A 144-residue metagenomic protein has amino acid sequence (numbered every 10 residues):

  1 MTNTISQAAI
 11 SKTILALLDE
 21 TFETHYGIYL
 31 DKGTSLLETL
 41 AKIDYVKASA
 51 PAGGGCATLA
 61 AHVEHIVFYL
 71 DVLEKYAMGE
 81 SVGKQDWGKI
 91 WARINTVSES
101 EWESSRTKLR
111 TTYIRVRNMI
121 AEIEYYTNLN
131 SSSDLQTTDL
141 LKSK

Functional and structural regions predicted by a protein language model:
M1-H25, F68-L135: Short, helix-capping/interhelical loops that line the mouth of catalytic, cofactor-, or ligand-binding pockets
I28-Y29: N-terminal first-folded block
T34-A41: Low-complexity, Ser/Thr/Pro/Gly-enriched N-terminal "stalk/linker" regions
L135-K144: Individual transmembrane alpha-helices with interfacial aromatic-anchor signatures
